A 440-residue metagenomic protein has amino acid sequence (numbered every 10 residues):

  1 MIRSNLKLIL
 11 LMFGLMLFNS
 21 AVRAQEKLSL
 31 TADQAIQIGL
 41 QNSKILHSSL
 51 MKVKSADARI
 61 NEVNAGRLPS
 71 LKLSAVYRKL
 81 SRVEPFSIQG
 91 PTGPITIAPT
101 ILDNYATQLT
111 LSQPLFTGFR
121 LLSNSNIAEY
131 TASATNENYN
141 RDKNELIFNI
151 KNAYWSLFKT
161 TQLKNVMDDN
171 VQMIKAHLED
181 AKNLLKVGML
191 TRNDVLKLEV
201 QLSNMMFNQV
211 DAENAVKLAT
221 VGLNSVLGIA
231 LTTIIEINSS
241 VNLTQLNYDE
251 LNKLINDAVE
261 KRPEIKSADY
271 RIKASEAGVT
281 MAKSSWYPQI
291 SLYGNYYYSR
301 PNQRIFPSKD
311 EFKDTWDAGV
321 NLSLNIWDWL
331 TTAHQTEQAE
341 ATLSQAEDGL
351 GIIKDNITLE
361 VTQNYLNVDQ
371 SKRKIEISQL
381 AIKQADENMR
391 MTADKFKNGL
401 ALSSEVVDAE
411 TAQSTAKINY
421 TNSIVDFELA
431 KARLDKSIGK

Functional and structural regions predicted by a protein language model:
M1-A32: Bacterial Sec-dependent N-terminal signal peptides
L8, L30, A58, D142-D257 (+2 more regions): Periplasmic alpha-helical coiled-coil/stalk elements that build and connect Gram-negative outer-membrane
A24-V76, R82, L231, I237-K273 (+1 more regions): Bacterial Sec-pathway N-terminal export signals of envelope proteins
Q25-L28, S74-T110, N238-Y248, T280 (+2 more regions): Small/polar, glycine/serine/threonine/aspartate-rich low-complexity segments that form flexible
H47-M51, N64-A65, I101, L115-K143 (+6 more regions): Sec/SRP-type N-terminal targeting helices
N204-G228, L380-K440: Short segments within alpha-helical structural elements
